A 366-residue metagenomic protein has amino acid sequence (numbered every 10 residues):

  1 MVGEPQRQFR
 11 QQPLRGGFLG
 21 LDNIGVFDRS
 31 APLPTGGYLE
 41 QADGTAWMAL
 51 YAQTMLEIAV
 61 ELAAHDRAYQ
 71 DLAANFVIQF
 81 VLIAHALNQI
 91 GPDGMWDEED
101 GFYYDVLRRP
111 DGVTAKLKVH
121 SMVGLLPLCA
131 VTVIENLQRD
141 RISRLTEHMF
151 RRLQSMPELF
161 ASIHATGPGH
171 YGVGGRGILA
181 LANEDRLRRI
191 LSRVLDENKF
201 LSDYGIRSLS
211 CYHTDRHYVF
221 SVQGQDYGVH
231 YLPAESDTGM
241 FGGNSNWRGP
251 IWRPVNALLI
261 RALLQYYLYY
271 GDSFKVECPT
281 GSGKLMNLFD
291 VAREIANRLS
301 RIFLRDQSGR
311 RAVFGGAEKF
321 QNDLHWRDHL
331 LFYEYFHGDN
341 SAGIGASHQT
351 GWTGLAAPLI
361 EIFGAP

Functional and structural regions predicted by a protein language model:
M1-P366: Acidic, mature catalytic/reactive cores of soluble proteins
